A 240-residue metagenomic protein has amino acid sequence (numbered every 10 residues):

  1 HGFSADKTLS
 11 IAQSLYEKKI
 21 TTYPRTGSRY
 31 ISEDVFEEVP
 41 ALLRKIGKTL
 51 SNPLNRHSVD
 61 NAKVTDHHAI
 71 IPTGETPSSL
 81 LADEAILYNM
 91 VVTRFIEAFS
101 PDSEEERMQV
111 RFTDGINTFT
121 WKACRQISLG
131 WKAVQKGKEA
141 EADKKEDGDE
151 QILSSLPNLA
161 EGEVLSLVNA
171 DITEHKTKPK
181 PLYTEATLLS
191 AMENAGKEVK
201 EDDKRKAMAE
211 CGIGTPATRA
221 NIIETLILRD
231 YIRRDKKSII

Functional and structural regions predicted by a protein language model:
H1-I240: Core catalytic DNA strand-manipulation module of type IA topoisomerases
